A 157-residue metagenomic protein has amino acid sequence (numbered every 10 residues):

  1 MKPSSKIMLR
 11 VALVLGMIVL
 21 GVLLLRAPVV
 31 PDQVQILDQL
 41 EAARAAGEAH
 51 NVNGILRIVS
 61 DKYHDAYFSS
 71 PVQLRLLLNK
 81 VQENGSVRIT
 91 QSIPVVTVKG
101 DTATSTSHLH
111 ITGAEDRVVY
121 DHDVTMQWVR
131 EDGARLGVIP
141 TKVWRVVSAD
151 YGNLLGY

Functional and structural regions predicted by a protein language model:
K2-M8, V118-Y157: Short beta-strand edge/turn micro-motifs at domain boundaries
K2-R57: Short, low-complexity N-terminal intrinsically disordered segments enriched in polar/charged residues
V30, Y67-F68, V118: Non-catalytic, surface-exposed connector residues within folded enzymatic/regulatory domains
G47, V59, L109-I111: Short beta-strand segments enriched in hydrophobic/aromatic residues within well-folded beta-rich domains
L56-V72: Short, solvent-exposed secondary-structure junction/capping segments
Y63, I111-T112, N153-G156: Solvent-exposed loop/turn segments at secondary-structure junctions within structured extracellular/periplasmic domains
L76-D123, Q127: Surface-exposed, charged secondary-structure patches
